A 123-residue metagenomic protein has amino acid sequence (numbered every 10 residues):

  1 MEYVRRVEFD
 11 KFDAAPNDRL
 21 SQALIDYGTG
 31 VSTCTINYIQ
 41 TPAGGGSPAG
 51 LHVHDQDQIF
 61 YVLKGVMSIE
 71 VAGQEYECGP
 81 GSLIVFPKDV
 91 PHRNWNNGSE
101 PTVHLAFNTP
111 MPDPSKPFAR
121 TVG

Functional and structural regions predicted by a protein language model:
M1-T35, A43, A119-G123: A short, N-terminal "cap"/entry segment at the start of jelly-roll beta-barrel domains of the cupin/DSBH fold
T29-S32, T41-G46, V66, M111-D113: Short, charged/polar surface micro-motifs in flexible loops or helix N-caps
S32, K88-P114: Ligand-binding loop in jelly-roll beta-barrel domains
N37-V53: Conserved short histidine dyad/triad with adjacent acidic residue
H52-H54, Q58, H92, H104: Histidine-centered active-site/metal-ligand motif
Q56-M67, A72: Glycine- and acidic-residue-biased ligand/ion/polar-headgroup-sensing regions
G73-K88: Short acidic-glycine-tyrosine-enriched beta hairpin
